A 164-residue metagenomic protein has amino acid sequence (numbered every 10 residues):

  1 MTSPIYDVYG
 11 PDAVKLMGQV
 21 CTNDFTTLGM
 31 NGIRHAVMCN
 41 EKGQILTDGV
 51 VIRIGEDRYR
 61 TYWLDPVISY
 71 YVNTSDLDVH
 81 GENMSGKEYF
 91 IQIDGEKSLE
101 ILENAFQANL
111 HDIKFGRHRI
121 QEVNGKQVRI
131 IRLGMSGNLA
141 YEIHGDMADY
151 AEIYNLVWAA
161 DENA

Functional and structural regions predicted by a protein language model:
M1-A164: Basic, glycine/lysine-rich polyanion-binding surfaces/domains
